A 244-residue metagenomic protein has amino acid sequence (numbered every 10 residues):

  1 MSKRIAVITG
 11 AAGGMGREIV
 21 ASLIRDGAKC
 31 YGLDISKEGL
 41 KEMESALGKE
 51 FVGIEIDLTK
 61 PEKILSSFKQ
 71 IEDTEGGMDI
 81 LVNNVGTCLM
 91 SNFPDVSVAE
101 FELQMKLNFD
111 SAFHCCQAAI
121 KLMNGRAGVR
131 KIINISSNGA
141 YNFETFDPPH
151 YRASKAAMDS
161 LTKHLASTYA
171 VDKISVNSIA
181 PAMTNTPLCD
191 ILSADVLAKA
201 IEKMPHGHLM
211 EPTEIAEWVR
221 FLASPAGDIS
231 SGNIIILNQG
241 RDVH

Functional and structural regions predicted by a protein language model:
S2-Y31: Canonical Rossmann dinucleotide-binding motif of NAD(H)/NADP(H)-dependent dehydrogenases/reductases, specifically
R4, G76-M78, M123-S137, V171-I174 (+1 more regions): Active-site loop of short-chain dehydrogenase/reductase
N92-F93, S97-M105, C189, A200: Substrate-binding pocket helix/loop in short-chain dehydrogenase/reductase
C116, S154, T162: Active-site helix of classical SDR
K121, K163, S167-V171, D228: Alpha-helical segment proximal to the catalytic Tyr-Lys
M204-I215: A conserved structural motif in NAD(P)-dependent oxidoreductases
R220, S231-H244: Short C-terminal tail/terminal secondary-structure segment of NAD(P)H-dependent dehydrogenase/reductase domains
